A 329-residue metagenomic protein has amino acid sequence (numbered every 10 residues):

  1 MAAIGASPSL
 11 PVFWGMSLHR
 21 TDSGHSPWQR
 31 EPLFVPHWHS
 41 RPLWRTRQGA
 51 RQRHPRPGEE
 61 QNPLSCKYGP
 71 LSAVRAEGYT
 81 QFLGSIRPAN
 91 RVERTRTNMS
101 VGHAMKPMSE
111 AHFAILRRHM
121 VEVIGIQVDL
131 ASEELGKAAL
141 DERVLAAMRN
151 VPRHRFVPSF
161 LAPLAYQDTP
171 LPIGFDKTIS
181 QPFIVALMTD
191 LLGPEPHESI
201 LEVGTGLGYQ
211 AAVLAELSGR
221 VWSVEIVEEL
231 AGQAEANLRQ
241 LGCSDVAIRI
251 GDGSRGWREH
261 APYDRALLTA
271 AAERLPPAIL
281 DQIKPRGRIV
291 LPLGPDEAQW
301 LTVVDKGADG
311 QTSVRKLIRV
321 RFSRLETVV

Functional and structural regions predicted by a protein language model:
R20, R45-Q48, E59-Q61, E77 (+2 more regions): Charged/polar low-complexity intrinsically disordered segments
Y79-F82, R94-E122, D281, V290-V329: SAM/dcSAM-binding transferase cores
F82, I86, R91-F160: N-terminal auxiliary segments of SAM/dcSAM-dependent transferases
I126-Q127, Q167-T169, I179-E198: Conserved alpha-helix/loop element of class I SAM-dependent methyltransferases that forms part of the SAM/SAH-binding
L191-T312: Conserved nucleotide-cofactor-binding alpha/beta core module
